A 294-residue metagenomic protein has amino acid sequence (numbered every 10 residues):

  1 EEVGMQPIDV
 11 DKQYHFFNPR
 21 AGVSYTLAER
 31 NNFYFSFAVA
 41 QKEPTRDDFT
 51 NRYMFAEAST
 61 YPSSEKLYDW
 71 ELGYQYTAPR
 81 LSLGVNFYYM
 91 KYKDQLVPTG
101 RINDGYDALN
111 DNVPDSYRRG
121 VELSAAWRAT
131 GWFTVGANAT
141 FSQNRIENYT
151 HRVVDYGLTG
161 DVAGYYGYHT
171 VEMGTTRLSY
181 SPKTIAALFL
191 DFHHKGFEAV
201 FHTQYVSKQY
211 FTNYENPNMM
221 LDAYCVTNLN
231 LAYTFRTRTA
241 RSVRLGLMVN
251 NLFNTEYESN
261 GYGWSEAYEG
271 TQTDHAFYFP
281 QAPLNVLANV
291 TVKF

Functional and structural regions predicted by a protein language model:
E1-A28: Signature of Gram-negative outer-membrane beta-barrel scaffolds
E1-D11, D47-T60, V97-L109, E147-G174 (+1 more regions): Solvent-exposed loop segments that connect transmembrane elements
A21-Y25, L72-Y76, L123-W127, A137 (+5 more regions): Residues on the lipid-exposed face of transmembrane beta-strands in outer-membrane beta-barrel proteins
T26, N32-A38, S63-R119, S124-R128 (+2 more regions): Membrane-embedded beta-barrel scaffold of Gram-negative outer-membrane proteins
R30-F33, R80-L83, W132-V135, G196-V200 (+1 more regions): Repeated loop/turn-to-beta-strand initiation elements of outer-membrane beta-barrel proteins
F37-E43, T50-R52, A78, F87-K93 (+6 more regions): Transmembrane beta-strands of outer-membrane beta-barrel pores
Q41, Y88, V135, Q143-R145 (+2 more regions): C-terminal beta-signal and adjacent terminal beta-strands/loops of Gram-negative outer-membrane beta-barrel proteins
Y89-K91, D111-N213: Gram-negative outer-membrane beta-barrel transporters
